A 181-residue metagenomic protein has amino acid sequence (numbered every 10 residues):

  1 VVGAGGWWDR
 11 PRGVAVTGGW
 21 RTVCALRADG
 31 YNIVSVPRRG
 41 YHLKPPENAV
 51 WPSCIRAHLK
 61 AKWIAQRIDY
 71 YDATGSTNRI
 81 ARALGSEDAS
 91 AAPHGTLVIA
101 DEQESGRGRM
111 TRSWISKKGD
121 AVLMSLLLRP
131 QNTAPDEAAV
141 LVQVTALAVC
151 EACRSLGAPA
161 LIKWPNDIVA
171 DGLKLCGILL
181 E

Functional and structural regions predicted by a protein language model:
G5-W8, R12-G13, T17-E151, S155 (+1 more regions): N-terminal lobe of the biotin/lipoate ligase/transferase fold
P159-G172, G177: Catalytic palm active-site di-aspartate
L180-E181: Short beta-strand elements
